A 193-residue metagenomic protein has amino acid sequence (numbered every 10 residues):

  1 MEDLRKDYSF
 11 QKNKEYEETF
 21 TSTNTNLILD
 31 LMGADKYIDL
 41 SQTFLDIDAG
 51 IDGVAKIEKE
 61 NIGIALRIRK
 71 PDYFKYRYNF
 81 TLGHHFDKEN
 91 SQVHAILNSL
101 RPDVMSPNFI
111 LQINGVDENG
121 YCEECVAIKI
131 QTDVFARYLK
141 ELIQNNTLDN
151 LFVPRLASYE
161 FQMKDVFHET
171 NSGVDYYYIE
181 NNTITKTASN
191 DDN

Functional and structural regions predicted by a protein language model:
M1-I47: Acidic-basic catalytic patches of nuclease active cores, encompassing PD-(D/E)XK and other metal-cofactor nuclease
K6-Q11, R67-E123: Catalytic cores of nucleic-acid endonucleases
A34-D35, I51, P107: Short, well-ordered alpha-helix to beta-strand connector turns
Q42-E58: Charged, well-structured alpha/beta interaction segments
G53-F74: Conserved catalytic cores of phosphodiester-cleaving nucleases, focusing on short active-site segments
V54, L111-I113, I128: Conserved hydrophobic/aromatic positions in well-ordered beta-strands
E58, M105-S106, Q131: Short, solvent-exposed coil/turn segments at beta-strand boundaries
G115-N193: Non-catalytic C-terminal interaction segments of nucleic acid-processing enzymes
